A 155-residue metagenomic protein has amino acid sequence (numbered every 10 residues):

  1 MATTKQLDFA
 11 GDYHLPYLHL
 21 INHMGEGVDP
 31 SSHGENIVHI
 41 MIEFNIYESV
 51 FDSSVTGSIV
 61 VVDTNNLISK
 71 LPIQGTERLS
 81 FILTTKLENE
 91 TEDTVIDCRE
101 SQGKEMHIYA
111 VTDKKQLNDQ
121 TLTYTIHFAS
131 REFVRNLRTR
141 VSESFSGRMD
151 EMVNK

Functional and structural regions predicted by a protein language model:
M1-E92, T121-R135, V141-G147: Juxtamembrane "anchor/assembly" segments of surface/extracellular structural proteins
D93-K114: Short beta-strand-centered aromatic/proline hotspots
N154-K155: N-terminal export/assembly leaders
